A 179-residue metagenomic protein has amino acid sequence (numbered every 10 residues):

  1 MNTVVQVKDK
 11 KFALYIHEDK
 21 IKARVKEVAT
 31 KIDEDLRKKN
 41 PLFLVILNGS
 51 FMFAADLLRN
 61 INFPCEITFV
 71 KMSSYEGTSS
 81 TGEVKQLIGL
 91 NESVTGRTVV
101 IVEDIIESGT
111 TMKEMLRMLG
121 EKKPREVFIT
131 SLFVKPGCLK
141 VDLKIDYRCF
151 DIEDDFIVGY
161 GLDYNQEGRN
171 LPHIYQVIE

Functional and structural regions predicted by a protein language model:
M1-E179: PRPP-associated nucleotide enzymes
